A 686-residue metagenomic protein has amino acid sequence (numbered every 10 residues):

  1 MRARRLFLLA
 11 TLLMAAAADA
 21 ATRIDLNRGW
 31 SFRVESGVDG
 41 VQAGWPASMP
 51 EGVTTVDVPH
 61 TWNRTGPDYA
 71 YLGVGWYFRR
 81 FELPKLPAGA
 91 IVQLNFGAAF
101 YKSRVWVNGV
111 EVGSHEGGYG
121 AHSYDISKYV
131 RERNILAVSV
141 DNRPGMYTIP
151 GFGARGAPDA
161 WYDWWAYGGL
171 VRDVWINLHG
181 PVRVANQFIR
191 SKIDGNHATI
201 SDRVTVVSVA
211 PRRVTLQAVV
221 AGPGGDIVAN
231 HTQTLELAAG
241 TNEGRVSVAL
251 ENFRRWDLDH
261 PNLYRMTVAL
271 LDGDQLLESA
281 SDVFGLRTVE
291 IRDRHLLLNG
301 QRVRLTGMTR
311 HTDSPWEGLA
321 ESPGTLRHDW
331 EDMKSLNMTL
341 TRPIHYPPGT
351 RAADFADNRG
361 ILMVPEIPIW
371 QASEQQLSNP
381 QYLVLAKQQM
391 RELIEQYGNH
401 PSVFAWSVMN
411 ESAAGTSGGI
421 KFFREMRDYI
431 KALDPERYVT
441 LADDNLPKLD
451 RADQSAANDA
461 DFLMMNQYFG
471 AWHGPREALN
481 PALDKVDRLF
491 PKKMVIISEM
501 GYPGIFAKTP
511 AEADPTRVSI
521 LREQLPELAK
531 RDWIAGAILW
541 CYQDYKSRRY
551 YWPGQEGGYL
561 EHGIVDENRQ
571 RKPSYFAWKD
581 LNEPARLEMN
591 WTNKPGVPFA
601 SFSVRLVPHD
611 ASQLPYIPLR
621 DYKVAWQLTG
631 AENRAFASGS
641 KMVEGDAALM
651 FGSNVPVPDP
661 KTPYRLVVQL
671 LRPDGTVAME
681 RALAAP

Functional and structural regions predicted by a protein language model:
A20-D68, A137-S139, R143-T148, A154 (+3 more regions): Accessory carbohydrate-binding/adhesion or oligomerization-edge regions at the termini of glycan-active proteins
L26, R33-E35, D68, L72-N186 (+3 more regions): Accessory beta-strand-rich segments of carbohydrate-active enzymes
T54-H60, T65, V110, T148-D163 (+7 more regions): Extended substrate-binding grooves/exosites of carbohydrate-active enzymes
Y77-R79, G120-Y124, G240-V248, A647-S653: Short strand-edge motifs at loop-to-beta-strand transitions and within beta-strands of extracellular beta-rich domains
V107, H197-E236, G244-V246, F599-S640 (+1 more regions): Beta-strand-rich binding/interaction modules
H115-G118, K128-V130, T234-N242, K641-L649: Short proline/glycine- and polar residue-rich coil/turn motifs
K128-R133, R203-E290: Extended acidic/polar, glycine-enriched regions that form or flank non-catalytic beta-rich accessory modules
I135-V138, H260-D272, K661-D674: Short, aromatic- and glycine-rich surface loops/edge beta-strands on solvent-exposed regions
